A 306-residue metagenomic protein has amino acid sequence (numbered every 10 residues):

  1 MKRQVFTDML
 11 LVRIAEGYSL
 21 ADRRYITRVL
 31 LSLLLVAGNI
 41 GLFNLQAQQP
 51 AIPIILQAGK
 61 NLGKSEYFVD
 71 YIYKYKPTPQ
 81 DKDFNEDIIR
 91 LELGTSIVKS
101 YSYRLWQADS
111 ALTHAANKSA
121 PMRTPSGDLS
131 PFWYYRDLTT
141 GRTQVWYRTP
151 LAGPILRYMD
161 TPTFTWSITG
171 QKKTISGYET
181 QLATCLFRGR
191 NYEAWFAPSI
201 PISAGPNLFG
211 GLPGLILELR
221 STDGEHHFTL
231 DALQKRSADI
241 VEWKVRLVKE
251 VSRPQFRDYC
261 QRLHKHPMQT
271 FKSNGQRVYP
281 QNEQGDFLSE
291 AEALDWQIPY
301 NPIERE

Functional and structural regions predicted by a protein language model:
M1-Q57: Bacterial Sec-dependent N-terminal signal peptides
Q49-E306: Extended soluble regions of mature proteins
